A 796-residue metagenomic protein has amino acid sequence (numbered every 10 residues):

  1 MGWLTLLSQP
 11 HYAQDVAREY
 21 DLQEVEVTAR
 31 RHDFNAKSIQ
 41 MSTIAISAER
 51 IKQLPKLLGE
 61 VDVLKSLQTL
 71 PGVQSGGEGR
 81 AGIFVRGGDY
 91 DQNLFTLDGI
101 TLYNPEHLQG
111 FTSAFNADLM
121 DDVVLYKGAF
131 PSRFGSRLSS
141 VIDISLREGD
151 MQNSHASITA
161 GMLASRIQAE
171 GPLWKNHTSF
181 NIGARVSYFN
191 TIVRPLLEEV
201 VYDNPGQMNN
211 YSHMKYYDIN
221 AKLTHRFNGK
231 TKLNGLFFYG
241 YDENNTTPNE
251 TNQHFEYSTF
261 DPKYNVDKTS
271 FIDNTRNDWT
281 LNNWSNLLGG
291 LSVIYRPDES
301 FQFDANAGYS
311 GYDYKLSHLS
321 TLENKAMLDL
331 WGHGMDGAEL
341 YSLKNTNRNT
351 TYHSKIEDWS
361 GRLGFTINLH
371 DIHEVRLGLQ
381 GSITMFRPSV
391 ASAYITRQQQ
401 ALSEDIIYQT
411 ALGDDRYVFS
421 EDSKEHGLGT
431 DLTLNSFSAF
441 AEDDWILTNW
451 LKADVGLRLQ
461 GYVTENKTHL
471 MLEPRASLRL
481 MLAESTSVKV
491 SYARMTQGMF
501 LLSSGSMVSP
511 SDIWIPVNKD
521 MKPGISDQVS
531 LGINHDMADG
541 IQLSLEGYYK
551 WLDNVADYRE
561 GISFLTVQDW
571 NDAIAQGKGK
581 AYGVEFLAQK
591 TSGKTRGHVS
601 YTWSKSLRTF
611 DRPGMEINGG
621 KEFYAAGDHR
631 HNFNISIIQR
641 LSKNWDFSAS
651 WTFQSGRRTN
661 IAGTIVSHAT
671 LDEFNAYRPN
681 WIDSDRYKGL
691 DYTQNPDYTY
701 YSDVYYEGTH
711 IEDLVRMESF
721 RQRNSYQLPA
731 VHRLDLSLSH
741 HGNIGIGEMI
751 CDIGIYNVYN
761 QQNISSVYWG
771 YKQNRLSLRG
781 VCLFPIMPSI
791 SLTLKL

Functional and structural regions predicted by a protein language model:
A13-Q53, L64, Y90, L545: Short, acidic, small-residue-rich periplasmic hinge/interaction motif at the N-terminus of Gram-negative outer-membrane
S38-D89, L97-F130, R147: Periplasmic N-terminal accessory/gating domains of Gram-negative outer-membrane beta-barrel systems
L163-V186, Y202-N249, L281-F303: Transmembrane beta-barrel wall of Gram-negative outer-membrane proteins
R226-D242, W279-E465, T591, H598: Face-selective signature of the C-terminal outer-membrane beta-barrel domain
N277-N286, S292-V293, T496-L552, S563-T591 (+2 more regions): Outer-membrane beta-barrel signature, preferentially recognizing the C-terminal barrel domain of Gram-negative
I356-D358, T366-R376, Q380-S382, G427-L552 (+3 more regions): Structural signature of Gram-negative outer-membrane beta-barrels, strongest in the C-terminal barrel of TonB-dependent
T448, Y549-W551, D572-G663: Gram-negative outer-membrane beta-barrel transporters
T652-R716, P729-D735, S739-L796: C-terminal beta-signal and adjacent terminal beta-strands/loops of Gram-negative outer-membrane beta-barrel proteins
